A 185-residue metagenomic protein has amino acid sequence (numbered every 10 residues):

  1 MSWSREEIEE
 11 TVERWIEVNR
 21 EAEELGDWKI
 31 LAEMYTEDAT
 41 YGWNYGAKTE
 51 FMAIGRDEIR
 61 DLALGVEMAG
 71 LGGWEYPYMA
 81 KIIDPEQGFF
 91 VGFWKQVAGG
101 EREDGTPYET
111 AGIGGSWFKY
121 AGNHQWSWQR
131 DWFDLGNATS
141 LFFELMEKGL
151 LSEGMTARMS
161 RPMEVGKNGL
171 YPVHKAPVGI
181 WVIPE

Functional and structural regions predicted by a protein language model:
M1, E9-E10, E37-Y41, I59 (+2 more regions): A generic structural signal for ordered alpha-helices
M1-E37, G169-E185: Short, low-complexity N-terminal intrinsically disordered segments enriched in polar/charged residues
S2-E6, E67-E185: A beta-strand edge to alpha-helix "cap/lid" segment located at domain peripheries
S4, I16, N44-K48, E103: Residue-level detector of alpha-helix boundaries and kinks
V12-N19, E23, Y35, I59 (+4 more regions): Hydrophobic alpha-helical core bundles mediating ligand binding, dimerization, or RNAP-core interactions
W28-F90: A solvent-exposed, acidic/Ser-Thr-rich amphipathic alpha-helical stretch
